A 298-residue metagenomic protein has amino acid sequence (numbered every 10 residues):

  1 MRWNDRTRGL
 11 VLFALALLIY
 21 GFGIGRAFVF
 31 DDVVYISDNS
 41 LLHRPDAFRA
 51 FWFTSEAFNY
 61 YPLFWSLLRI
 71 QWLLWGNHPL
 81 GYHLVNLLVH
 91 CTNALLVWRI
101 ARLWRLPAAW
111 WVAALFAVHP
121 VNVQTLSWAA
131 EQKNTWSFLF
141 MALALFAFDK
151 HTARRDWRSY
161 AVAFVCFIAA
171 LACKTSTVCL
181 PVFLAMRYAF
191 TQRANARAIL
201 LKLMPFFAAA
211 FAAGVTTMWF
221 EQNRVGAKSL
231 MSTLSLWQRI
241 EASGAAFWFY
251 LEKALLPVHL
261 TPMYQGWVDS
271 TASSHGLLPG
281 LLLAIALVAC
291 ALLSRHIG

Functional and structural regions predicted by a protein language model:
M1-G298: Polytopic membrane enzymes that build or remodel cell-surface glycoconjugates and lipids
